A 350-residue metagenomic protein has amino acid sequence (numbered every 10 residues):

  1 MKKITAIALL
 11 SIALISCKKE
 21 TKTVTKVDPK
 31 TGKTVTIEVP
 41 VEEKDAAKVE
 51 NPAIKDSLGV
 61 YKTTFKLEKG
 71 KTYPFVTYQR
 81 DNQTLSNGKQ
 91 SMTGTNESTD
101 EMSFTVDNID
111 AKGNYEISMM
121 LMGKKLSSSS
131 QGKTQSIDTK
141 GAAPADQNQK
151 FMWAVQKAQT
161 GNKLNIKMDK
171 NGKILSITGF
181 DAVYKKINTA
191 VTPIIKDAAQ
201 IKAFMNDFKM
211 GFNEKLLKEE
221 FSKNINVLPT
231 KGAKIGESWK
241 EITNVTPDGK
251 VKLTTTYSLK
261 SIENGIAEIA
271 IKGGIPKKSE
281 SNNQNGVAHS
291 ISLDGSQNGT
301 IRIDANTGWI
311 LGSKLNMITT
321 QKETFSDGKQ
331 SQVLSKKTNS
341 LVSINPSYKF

Functional and structural regions predicted by a protein language model:
M1-I4, K18-K19: Positively charged n-region of N-terminal signal peptides that target proteins for export
T5-L9: Sec-dependent signal peptide hydrophobic core
A13-S16: C-terminal motif of bacterial Sec signal peptides marking the signal peptidase cleavage site
E20-F350: Signature of exported/secreted
